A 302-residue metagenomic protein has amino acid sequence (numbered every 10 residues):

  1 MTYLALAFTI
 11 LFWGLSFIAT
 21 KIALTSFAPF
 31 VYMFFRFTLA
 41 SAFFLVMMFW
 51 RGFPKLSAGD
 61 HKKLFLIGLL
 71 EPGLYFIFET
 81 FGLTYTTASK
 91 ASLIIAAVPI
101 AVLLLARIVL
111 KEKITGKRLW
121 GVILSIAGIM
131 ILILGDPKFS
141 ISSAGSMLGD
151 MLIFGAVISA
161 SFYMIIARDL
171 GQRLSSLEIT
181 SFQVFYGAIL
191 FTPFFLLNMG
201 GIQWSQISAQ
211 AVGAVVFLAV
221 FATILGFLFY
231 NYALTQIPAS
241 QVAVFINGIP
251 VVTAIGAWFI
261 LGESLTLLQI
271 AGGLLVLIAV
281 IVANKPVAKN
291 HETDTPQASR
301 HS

Functional and structural regions predicted by a protein language model:
M1-A7, F53-P54, A97-I158, L267 (+1 more regions): Juxtamembrane helix-loop boundary signature in multi-pass membrane transporters
M1-F34, S142-D169, I189-P193, T295-S302: Glycine-/small-residue-enriched transmembrane alpha-helix faces in small-molecule transporters and effluxers
I10, M33-F35, F76, A91-A97 (+2 more regions): Helix-helix packing/entry segments at the starts of transmembrane helices
F12, S16-F17, L45-I95, I131 (+1 more regions): Specific transmembrane alpha-helical segments of multi-pass solute transporters/efflux pumps, especially DMT/EamA
F12-I22, S26, A40-L56, A127-S143 (+4 more regions): Membrane-interface helix-cap regions at the ends of transmembrane helices in multi-pass membrane proteins
S26-L74, A101, S159-I166, T180-M199 (+2 more regions): Transmembrane alpha-helices of multi-pass small-molecule transport proteins
V31-A42, E71, T80-V122, I129 (+2 more regions): Specific alpha-helical transmembrane segments that line the substrate/conduction pathway and gating interfaces
G59-G68, I114-A127, L174-Q183: Cytoplasmic-side transmembrane-helix entry/capping segments in multi-pass membrane proteins
